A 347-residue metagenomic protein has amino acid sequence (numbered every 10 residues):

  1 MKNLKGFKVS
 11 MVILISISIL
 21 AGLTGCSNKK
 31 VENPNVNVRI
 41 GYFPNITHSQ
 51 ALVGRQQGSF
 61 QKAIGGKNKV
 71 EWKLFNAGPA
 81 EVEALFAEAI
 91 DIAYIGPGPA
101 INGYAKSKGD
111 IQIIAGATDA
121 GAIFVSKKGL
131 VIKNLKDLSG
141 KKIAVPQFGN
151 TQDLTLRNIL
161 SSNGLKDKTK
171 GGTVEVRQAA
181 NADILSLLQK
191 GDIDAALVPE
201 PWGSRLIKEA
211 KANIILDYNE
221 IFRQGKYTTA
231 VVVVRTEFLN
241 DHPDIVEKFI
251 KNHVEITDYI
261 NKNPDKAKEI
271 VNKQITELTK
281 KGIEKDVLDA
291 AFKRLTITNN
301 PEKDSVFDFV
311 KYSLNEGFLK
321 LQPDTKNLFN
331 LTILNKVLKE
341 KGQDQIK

Functional and structural regions predicted by a protein language model:
M1-N37, K341-K347: Short, low-complexity disordered leader/linker segments with a strong preference for bacterial N-terminal type II
V31-R177, D194-L197, I215: Short, glycine-/small- and polar/acidic-enriched structural segments that line small-molecule recognition paths
T47, Q56, E81, G96-P99 (+12 more regions): Stable alpha-helical elements in mature extracytoplasmic
G54-Q57, A63, A84, E88 (+11 more regions): Structured segments of extracytoplasmic/periplasmic soluble domains in secreted or envelope-associated proteins
S59-N68, E220-G225, F292-E302: Short, solvent-exposed loop/beta-turn-alpha elements that line the ligand-binding surface or hinge of extracytoplasmic
S107, T169-T173, R177, A182-Q274: Pocket-lining segment of extracytoplasmic ligand-binding domains
N240-L321: Secondary-structure end/capping motifs
K311-K347: Conserved C-terminal helix/tail region of periplasmic/extracytoplasmic solute-binding proteins
